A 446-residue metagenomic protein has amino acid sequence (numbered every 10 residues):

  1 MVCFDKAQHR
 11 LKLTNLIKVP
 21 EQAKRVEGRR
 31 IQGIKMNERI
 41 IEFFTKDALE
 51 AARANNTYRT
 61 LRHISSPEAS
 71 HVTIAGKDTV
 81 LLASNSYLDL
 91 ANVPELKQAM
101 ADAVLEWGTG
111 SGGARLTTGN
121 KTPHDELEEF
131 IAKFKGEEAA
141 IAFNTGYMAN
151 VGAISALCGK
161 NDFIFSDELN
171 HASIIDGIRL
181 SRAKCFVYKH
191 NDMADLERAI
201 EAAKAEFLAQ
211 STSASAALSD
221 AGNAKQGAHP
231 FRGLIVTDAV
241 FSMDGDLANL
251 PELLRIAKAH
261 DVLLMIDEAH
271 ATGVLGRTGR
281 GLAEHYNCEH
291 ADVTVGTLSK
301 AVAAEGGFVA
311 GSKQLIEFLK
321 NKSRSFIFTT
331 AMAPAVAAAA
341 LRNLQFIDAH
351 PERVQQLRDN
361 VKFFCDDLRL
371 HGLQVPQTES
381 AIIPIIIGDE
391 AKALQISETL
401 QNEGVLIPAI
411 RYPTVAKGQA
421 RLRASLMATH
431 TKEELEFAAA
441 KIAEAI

Functional and structural regions predicted by a protein language model:
M1, L11, K18, P94 (+6 more regions): PLP-dependent enzyme catalytic core of the Aspartate aminotransferase-like
N37, I41-T109, V262: N-terminal "arm"/small-domain region of PLP-dependent enzymes with the aminotransferase-like
Q98, D102-T145: Conserved N-terminal alpha-helix of the aminotransferase class I/II PLP-enzyme fold
A153-A172: Conserved PLP-anchoring active-site segment centered on the Schiff-base-forming lysine
F186, H190-I266: Active-site phosphate-binding strand-loop segment of PLP-dependent enzymes
T278, E284-F318: Active-site PLP attachment segment
A335-Q355, D366-H371: Amphipathic alpha-helix from the class-I
Q355-K362, R369-G404, T414, Q419 (+1 more regions): Conserved PLP-binding catalytic core of the aspartate aminotransferase-like
